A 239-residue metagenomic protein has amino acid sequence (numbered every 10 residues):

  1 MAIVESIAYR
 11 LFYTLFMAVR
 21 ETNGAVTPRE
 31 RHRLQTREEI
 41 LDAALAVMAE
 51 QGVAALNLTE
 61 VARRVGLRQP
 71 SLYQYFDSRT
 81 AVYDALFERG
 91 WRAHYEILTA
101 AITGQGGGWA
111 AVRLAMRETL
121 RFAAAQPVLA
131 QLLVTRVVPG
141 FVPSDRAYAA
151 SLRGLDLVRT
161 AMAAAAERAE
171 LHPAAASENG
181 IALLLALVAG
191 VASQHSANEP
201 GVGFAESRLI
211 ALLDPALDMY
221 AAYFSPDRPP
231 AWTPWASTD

Functional and structural regions predicted by a protein language model:
M1-Q51, A55-E60, R64, A81: Basic, helix-initiating cap at the start of DNA-binding domains
L34-L45, A49, A54-A55, G66 (+3 more regions): An amphipathic alpha-helix adjacent to DNA-recognition modules
R37, L58, T80, D84 (+9 more regions): Short, structured helix-loop boundary elements
P70: Key DNA-contact positions within bacterial/archaeal DNA-binding proteins
F76, T135-P139: Short helix-capping/turn signature of helix-turn-helix
A85, T99-V128, S151, S177-L184: Hydrophobic alpha-helical connector segments
R113-T135, D156, L185-A192, S196 (+2 more regions): Helical hydrophobic small-molecule/effector-binding pocket
Q131, S144-Y148, L152, A166-L217 (+1 more regions): Hydrophobic/aromatic-rich alpha-helical bundle segments in the mid-to-C-terminal region
